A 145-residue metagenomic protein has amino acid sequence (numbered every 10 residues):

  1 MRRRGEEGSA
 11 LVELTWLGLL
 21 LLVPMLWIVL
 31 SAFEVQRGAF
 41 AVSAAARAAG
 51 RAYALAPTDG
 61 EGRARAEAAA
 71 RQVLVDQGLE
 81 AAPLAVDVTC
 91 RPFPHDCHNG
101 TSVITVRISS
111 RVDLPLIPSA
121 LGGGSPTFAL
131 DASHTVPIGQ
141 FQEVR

Functional and structural regions predicted by a protein language model:
M1-A68: Alpha-helical assembly-interface signal, strongest on the long, hydrophobic N-terminal helix that forms
L55-R145: Short, conserved structural patches
